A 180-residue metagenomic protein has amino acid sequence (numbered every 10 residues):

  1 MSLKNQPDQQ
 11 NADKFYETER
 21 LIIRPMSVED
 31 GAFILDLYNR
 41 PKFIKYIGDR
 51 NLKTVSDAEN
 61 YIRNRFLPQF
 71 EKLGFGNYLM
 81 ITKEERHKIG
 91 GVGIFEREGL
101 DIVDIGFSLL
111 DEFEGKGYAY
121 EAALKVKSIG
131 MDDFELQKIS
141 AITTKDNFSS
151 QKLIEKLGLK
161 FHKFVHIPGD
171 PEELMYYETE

Functional and structural regions predicted by a protein language model:
M1-K45, N77-E180: Acyl-donor (CoA/ACP) binding surface of acyl/acetyltransferases
Y38, I47, Q69-E71: Hydrophobic residues in alpha-helical segments
I44-N64: Conserved GNAT-fold acetyl-CoA-binding loop/helix
F66-L79: A short helix-loop-beta-strand connector motif used in the catalytic cores of GNAT acetyltransferases and, in some
